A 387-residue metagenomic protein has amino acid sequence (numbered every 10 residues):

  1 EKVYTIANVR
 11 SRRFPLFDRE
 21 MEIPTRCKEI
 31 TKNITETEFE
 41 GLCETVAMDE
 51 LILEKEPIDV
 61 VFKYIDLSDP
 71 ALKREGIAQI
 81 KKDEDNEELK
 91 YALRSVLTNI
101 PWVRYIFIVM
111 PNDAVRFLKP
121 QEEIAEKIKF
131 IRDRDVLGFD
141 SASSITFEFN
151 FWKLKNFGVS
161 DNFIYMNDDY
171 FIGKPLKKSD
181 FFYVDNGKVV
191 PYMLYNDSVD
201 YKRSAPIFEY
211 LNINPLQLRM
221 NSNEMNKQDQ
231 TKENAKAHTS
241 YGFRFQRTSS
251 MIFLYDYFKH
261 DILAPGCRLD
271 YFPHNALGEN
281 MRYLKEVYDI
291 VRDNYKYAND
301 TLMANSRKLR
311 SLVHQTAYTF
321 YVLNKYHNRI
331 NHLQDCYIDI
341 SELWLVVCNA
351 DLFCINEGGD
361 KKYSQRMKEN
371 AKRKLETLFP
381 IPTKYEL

Functional and structural regions predicted by a protein language model:
E1-I164, Y170-L387: ER/Golgi luminal nucleotide-sugar-dependent glycosyltransferases, focusing on the catalytic module
